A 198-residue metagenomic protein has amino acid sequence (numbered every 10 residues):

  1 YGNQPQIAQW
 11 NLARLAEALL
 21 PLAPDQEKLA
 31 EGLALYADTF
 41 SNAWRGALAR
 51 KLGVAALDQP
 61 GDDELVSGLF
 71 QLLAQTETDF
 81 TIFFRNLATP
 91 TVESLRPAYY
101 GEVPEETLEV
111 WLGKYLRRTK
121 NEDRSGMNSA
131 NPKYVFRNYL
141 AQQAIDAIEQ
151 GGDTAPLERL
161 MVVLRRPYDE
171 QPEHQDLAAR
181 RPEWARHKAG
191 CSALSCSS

Functional and structural regions predicted by a protein language model:
Y1-S198: Regulatory N- and C-terminal appendages and interdomain linkers associated with kinase/kinase-like NTP transferase
